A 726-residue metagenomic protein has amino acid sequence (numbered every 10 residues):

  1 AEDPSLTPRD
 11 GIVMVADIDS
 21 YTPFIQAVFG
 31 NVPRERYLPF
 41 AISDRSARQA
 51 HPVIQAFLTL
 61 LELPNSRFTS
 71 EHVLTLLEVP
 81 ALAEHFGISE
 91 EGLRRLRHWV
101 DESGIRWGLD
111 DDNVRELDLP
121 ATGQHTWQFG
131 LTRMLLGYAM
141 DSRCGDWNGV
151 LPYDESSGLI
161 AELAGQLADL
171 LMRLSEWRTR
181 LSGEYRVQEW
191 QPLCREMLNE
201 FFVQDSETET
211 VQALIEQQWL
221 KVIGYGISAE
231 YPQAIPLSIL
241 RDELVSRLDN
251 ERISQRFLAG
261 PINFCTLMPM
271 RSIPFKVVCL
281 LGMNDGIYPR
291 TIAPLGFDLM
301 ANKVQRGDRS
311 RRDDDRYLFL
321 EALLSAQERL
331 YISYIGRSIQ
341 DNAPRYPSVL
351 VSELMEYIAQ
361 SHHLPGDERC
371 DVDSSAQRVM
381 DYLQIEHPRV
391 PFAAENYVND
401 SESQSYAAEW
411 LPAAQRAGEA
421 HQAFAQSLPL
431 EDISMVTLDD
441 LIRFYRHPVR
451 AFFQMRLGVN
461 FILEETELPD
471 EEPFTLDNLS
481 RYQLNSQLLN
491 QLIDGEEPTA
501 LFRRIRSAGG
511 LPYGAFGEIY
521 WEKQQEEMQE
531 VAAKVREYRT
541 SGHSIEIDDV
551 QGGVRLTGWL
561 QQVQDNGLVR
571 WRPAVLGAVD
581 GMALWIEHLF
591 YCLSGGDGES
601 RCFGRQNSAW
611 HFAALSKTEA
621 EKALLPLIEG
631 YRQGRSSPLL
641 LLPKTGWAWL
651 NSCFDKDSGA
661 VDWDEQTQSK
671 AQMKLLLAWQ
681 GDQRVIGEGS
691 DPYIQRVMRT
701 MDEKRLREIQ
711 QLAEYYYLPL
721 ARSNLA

Functional and structural regions predicted by a protein language model:
A1-A726: Polyanion-engaging groove/track-forming segments
